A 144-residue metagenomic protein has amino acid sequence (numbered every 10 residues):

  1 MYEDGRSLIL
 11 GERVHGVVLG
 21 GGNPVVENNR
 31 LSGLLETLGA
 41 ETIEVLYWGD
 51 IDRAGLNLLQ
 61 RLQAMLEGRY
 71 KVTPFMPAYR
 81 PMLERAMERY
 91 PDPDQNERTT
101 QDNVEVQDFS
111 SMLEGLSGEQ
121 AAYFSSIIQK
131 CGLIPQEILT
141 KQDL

Functional and structural regions predicted by a protein language model:
M1, A54-G55: Short acidic, Gly/Ser-rich segments with clustered Asp/Glu that frequently serve as metal-coordination loops in enzyme
M1-E41, R69-M82: Acidic, glycine-rich catalytic loops of TOPRIM or P-loop NTPase phosphate-binding modules used across DNA replication
V17-G21, W48, L58: Long, contiguous hydrophobic alpha-helical segments, chiefly transmembrane helices and signal peptides
N29-R30, L58-L59, R85-M87: Short conserved micro-motifs at the rims of enzyme active sites and ligand-binding pockets
E44-D52: Acidic beta-strand-to-loop metal/phosphate-binding motif
V45, L56-L66, Y79-L83: Short glycine/threonine-rich loop/turn motifs
Y47, Q63, Y70-P74: Compact recognition or signaling/catalytic modules
A78-L144: Long, charge-rich alpha-helical interaction segments
